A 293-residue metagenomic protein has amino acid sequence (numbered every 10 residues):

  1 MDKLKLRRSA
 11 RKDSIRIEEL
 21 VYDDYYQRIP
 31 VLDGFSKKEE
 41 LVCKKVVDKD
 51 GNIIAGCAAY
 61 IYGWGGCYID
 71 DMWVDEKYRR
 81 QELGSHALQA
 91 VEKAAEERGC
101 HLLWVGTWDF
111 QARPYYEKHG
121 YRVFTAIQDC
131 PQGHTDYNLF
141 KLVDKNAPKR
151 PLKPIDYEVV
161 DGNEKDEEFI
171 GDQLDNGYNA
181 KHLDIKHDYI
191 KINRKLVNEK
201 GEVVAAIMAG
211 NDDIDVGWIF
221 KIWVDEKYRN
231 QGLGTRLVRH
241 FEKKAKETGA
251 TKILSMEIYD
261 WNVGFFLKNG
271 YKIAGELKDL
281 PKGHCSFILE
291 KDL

Functional and structural regions predicted by a protein language model:
M1-K12, F140-N163: Conserved N-terminal entry element of GNAT/NAT acetyltransferase domains
L4-G66, D70, D75, D161-V216 (+4 more regions): Acetyl-CoA-dependent GNAT
V46, L88, L139, L196 (+2 more regions): Fold-core signature of tandem repeat domains
R80-K93, K118, N230-K243, K268: Conserved acetyl-CoA-binding loop-helix of GNAT-fold acetyltransferases
G84, L88, D109-A112, D129-T135 (+3 more regions): Short glycine/proline-centered loop/turn elements that form peptide/ligand docking sites
A95-D109, A245-I258: Conserved GNAT acetyl-CoA-binding A-motif
W104-G106, R122-F140, L254-M256, K272-I288: Conserved catalytic-core motifs of GNAT/GCN5-like acyltransferases
Y116, Y121, I170, F266 (+1 more regions): Conserved active-site tyrosine of GNAT-family acetyltransferases
